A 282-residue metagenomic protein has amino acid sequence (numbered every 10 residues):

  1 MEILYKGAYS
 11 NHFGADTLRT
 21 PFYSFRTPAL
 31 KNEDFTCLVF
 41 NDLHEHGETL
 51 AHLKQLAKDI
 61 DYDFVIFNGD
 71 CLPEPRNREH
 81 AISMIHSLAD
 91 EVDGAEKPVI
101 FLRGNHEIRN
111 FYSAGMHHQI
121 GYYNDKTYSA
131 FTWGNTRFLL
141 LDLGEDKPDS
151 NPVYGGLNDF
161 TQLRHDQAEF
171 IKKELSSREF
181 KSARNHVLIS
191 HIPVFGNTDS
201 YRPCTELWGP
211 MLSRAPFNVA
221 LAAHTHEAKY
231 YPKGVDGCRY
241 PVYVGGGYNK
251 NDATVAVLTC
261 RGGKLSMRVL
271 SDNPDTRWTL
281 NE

Functional and structural regions predicted by a protein language model:
M1-V39, K58-D59, S271-E282: Acidic, histidine-bearing metal-coordination/catalytic regions of metal-dependent phosphoesterases
L4-F25, E79-S176, L207, M211-F217 (+2 more regions): Extended active-site neighborhood of metal-dependent phosphoesterases/phosphodiesterases
N32-F111, I120: Conserved, compact domain cores that house catalytic/ligand-binding motifs in diverse enzymes and effector modules
F40-H44, G69-L72, N105-H106, L143-G144 (+3 more regions): Active-site metal-binding loops of divalent metal-dependent hydrolases
F64, I100, N185-V187, V219: Short, Asp-centered acidic motifs that coordinate Mg2+ and/or phosphate in catalytic or ligand-binding sites
L72, L175-N197: Short acidic, glycine-rich surface-loop motifs adjacent to enzyme active sites
P75, G196-T198, K229: Short, solvent-exposed loop/turn segments at secondary-structure junctions
